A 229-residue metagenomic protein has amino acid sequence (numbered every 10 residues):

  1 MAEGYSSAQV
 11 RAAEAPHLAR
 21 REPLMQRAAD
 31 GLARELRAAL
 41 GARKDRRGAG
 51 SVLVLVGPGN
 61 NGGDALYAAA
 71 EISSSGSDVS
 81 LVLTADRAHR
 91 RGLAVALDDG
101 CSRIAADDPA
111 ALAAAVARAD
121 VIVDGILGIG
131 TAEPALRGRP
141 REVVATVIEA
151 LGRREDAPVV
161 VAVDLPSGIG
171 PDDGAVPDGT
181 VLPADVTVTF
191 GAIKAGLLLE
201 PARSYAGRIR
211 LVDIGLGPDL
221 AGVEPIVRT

Functional and structural regions predicted by a protein language model:
M1-G50, G217-T229: Positively charged, low-complexity intrinsically disordered leader regions
M1-Y5, D45-R228: Glycine-rich phosphate/dinucleotide-binding loop and adjoining beta-alpha-beta core of small-molecule
